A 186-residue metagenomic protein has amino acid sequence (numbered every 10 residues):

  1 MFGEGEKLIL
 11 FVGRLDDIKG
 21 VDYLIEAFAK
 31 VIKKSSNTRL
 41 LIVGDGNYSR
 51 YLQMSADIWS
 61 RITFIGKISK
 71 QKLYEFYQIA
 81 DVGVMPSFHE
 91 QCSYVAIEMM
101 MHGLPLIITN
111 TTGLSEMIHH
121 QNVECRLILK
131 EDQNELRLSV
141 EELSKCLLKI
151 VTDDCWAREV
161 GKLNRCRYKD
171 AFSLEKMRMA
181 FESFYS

Functional and structural regions predicted by a protein language model:
G3-K19, I25-F28: Conserved donor-binding/catalytic core segment of Leloir-type glycosyltransferases
I9, L24-F28, L40, L143 (+1 more regions): A structural motif in glycosyltransferase catalytic domains
L52-I68: Nucleotide-activated donor-binding/catalytic signature segment of Leloir-type glycosyltransferases, i.e., the conserved
K67-I68, E75-A80: Short alpha-helical donor nucleotide-sugar binding micro-motif in glycosyltransferases
F88: Aromatic "clamp/platform" in nucleotide-sugar-dependent glycosyltransferases that forms part of the donor/acceptor
S115-L148: Change "using UDP/GDP/dTDP sugars" to "using nucleotide sugars
K149, W156-D170: A short, well-ordered alpha-helix in the C-terminal region of glycosyltransferases
